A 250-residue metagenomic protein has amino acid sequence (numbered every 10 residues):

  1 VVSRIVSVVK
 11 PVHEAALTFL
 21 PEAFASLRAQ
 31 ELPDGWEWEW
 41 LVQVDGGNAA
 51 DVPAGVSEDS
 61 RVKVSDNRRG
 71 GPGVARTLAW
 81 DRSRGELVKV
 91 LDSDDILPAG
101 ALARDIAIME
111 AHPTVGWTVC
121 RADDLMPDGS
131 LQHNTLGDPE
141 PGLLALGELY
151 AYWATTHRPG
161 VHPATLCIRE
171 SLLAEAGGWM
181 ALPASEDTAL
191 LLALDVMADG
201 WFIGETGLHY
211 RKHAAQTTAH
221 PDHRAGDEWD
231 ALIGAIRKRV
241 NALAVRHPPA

Functional and structural regions predicted by a protein language model:
F24-E37: Short, acidic, metal-binding catalytic loop of nucleotide-sugar glycosyltransferases
G35-G47, K63-R68, S93: Short beta-strand/loop segment that forms part of the nucleotide-sugar
D66-S83: Glycine-rich, basic loop-to-helix element that forms the pyrophosphate-binding segment of sugar-nucleotide handling
V88: Short aromatic/hydrophobic "clamp" motif used to bind/position activated sugar donors
L102-N134: Conserved donor NDP-sugar-binding/catalytic core segment of glycosyltransferases
L143-E148, T206, Y210-H213, A219-H247: Catalytic core of nucleotide-sugar-dependent glycosyltransferases
G147-C167: A recurrent flexible, glycine/aromatic-enriched loop bordering the glycosyltransferase active site that acts as
P183-L190: Acidic donor-binding loop at a coil-to-helix junction in glycosyltransferase catalytic cores that engages
